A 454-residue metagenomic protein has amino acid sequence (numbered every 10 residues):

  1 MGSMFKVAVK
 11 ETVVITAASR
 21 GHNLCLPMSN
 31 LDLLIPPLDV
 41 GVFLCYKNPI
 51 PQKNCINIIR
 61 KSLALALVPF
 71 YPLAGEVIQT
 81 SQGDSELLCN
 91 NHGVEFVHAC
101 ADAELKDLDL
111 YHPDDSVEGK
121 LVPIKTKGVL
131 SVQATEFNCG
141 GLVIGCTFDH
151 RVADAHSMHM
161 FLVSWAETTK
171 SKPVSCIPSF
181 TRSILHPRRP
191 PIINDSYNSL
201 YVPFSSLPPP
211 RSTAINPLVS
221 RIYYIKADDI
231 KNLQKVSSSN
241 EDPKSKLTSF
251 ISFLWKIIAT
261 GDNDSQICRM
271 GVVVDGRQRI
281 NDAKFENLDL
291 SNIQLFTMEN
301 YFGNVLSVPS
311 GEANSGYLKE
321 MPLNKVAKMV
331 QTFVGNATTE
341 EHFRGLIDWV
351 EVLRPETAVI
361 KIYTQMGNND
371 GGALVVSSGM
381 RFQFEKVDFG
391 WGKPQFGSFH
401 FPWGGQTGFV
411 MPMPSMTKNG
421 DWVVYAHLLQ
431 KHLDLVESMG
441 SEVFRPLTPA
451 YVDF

Functional and structural regions predicted by a protein language model:
G2-M4, A8, T16-G21, P36-P37 (+1 more regions): Soluble acyl-CoA-dependent acyltransferase catalytic core bearing the H(X)4D motif
E11: Acidic-residue sensor for enzyme active/binding pockets
R20-L26, D32: N-terminal regions that are enriched for targeting/export leaders and immediately downstream pro/stem segments
D32-L33, V129-T135, Q406-S415: Short, surface-exposed beta-strand/loop micro-motifs that present aromatic residues
T364-F454: Low-complexity, glycine/alanine/valine/leucine- and proline-rich hydrophobic stretches
